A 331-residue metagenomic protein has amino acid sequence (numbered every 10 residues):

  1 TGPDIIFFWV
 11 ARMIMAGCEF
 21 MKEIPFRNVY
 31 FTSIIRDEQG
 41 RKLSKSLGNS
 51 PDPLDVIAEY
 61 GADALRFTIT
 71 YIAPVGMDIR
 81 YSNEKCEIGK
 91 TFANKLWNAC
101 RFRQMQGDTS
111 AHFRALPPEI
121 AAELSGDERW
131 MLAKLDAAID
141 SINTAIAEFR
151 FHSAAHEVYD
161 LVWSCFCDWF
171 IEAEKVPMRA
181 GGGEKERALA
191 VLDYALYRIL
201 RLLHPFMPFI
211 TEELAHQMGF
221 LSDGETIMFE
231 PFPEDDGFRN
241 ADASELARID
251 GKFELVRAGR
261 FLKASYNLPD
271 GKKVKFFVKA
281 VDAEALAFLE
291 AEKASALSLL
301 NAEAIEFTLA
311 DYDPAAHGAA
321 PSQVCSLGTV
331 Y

Functional and structural regions predicted by a protein language model:
I6, I14, V29, A64-I72 (+5 more regions): Short alpha-helical scaffolding segments that buttress acidic/His motifs in well-ordered protein cores
I6-K22, V256-K263: Metal-dependent nuclease catalytic cores in nucleic-acid-processing enzymes, especially RNase H-like/related
M21-Q39, K45: Catalytic cores of enzymes that engage adenine nucleotides and/or redox cofactors via long glycine-rich, Lys/Arg/His
I35, Q39, S46-L124, F220-D223 (+4 more regions): Catalytic adenosine-cofactor/nucleotide-binding cores of aminoacyl-tRNA synthetases and other
D37, T70, S110-N143, I171-R257: Acidic, turn-prone loop/beta-hairpin segments
E87, M218-Y331: C-terminal low-complexity, glycine/proline- and small-hydrophobic-enriched intrinsically disordered tails that act as
T91-Q104, G126-A138, A155-V176, S322-S326: Core structural elements
